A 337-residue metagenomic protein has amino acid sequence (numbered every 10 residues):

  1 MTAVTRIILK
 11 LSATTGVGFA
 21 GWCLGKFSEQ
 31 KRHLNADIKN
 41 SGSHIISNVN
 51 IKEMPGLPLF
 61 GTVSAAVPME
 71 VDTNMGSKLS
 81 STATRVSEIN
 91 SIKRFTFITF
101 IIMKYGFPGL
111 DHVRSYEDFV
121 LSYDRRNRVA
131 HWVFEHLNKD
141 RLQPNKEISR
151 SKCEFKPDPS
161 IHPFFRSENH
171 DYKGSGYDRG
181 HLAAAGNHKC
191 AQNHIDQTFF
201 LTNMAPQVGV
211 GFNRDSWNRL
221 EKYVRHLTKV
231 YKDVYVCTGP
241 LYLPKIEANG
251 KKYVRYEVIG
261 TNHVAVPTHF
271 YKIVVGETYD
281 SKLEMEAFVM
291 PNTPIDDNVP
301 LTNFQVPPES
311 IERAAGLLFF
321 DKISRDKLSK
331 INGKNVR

Functional and structural regions predicted by a protein language model:
M1-R337: Domain-level detector for secreted/extracellular nuclease and nuclease-toxin modules, and for the ENPP-like C-terminal
